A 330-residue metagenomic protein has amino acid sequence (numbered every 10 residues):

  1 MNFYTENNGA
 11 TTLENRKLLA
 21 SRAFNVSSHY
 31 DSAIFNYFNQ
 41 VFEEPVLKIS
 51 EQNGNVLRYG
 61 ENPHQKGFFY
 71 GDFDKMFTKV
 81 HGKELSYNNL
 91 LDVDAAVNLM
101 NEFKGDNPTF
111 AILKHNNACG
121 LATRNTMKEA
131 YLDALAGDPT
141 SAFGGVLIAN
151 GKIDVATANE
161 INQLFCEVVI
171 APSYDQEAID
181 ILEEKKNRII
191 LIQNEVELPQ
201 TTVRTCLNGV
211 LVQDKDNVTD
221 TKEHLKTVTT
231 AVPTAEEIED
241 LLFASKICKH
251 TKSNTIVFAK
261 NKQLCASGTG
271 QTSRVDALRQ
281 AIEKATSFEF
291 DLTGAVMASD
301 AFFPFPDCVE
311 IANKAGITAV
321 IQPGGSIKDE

Functional and structural regions predicted by a protein language model:
M1-Q40: Internal, active-site/partner-interface "lid" segment
H29-S32, N36-E330: ATP-dependent carboxylate/acyl-activation modules
